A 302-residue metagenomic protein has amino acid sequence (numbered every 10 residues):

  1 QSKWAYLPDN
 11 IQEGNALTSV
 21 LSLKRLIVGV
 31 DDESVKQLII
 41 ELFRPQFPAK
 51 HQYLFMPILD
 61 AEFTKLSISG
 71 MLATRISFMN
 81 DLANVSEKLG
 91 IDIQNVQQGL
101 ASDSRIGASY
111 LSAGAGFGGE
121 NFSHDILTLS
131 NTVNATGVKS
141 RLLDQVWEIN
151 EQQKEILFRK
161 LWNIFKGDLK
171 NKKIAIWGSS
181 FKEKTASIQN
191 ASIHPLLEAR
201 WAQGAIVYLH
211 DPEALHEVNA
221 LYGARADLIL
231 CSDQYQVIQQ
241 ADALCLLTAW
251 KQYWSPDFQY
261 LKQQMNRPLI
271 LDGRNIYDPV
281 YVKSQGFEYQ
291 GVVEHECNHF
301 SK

Functional and structural regions predicted by a protein language model:
Q1-K302: Structural/interface elements that position substrates and couple domains in central-metabolism enzymes
